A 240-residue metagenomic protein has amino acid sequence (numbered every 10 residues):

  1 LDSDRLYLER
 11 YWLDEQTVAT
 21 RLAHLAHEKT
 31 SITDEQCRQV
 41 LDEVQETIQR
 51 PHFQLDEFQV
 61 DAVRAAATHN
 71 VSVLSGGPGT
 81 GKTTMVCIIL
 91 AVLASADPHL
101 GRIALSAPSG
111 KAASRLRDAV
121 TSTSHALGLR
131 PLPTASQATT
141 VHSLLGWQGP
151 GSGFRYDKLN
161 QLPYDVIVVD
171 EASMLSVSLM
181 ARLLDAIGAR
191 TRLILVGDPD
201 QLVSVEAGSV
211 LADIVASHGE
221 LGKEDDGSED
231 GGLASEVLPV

Functional and structural regions predicted by a protein language model:
L1-V240: Conserved ATP-binding/catalytic motifs of P-loop helicase motor domains
